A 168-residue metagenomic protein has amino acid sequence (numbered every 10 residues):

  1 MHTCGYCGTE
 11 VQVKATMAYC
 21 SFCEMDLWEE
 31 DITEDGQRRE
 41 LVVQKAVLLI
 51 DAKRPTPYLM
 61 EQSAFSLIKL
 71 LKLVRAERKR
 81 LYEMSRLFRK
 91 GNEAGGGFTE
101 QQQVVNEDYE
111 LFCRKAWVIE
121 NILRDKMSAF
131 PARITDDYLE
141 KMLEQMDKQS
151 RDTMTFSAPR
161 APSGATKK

Functional and structural regions predicted by a protein language model:
M1-C4, M17: Residues immediately within or flanking Cys/His clusters that coordinate Zn2+ in small zinc-binding modules
G5-Y6, F22: Short, cysteine/histidine-rich loop/knuckle motifs that typically chelate Zn2+
E10-V13, W28: Short functional micro-motifs and their immediate structural scaffolds
T16-L27: Cysteine-rich micro-motifs
L27-E40, A52: Short metal-binding segments enriched for Cys and/or His
K53-K79, N106: Short, charge/polar-rich alpha-helical segments
L67, L71-R89, F112, I119 (+1 more regions): Non-transmembrane amphipathic alpha-helical segments
N121-K168: Proline-directed phosphorylation-rich, low-complexity intrinsically disordered regulatory regions
